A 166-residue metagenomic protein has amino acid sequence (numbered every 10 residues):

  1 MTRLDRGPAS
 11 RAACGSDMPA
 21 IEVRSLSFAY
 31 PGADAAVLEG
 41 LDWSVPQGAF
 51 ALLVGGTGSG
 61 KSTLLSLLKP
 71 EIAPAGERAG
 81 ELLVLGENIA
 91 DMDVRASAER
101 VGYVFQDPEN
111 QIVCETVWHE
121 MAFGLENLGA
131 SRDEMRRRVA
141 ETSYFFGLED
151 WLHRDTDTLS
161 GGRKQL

Functional and structural regions predicted by a protein language model:
R11, G15-V23, S27-G40, I72-A75 (+2 more regions): A short, flexible loop at the N-terminus of ABC-type nucleotide-binding domains that lies
V54-T57: The feature captures the beta-strand-to-loop junction immediately N-terminal to the Walker
K69: Helix-to-loop junction immediately C-terminal to a conserved catalytic motif
E77-N88, S97: Conserved ABC transporter NBD signature motif
N88-G102, N127: ABC ATPase NBD coupling module
E109, E115-E126, R136, A140: Short helical segment in ABC ATPase nucleotide-binding domains corresponding to the A-loop/adjacent helical element
D133-W151: Conserved ABC ATPase "signature" region
D155-L159, R163: Conserved ABC ATPase signature
